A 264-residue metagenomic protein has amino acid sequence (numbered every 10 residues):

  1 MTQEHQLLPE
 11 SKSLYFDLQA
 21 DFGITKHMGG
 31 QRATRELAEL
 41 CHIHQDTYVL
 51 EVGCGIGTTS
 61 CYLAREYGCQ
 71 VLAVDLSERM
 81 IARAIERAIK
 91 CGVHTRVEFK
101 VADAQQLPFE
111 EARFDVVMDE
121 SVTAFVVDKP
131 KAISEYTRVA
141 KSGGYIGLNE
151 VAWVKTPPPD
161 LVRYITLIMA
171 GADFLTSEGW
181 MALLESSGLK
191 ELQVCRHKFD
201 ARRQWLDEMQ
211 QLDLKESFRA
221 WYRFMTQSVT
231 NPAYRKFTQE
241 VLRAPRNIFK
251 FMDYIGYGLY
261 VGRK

Functional and structural regions predicted by a protein language model:
H27-Q45: Conserved alpha-helix/loop element of class I SAM-dependent methyltransferases that forms part of the SAM/SAH-binding
L50-V52, I56-Q106: Class I SAM-dependent methyltransferase SAM/SAH-binding core
Q105-V117: A short acidic, Gly/Pro-enriched loop at the edge of an enzyme's catalytic core that lines a small-molecule cofactor
V116-D128: A short SAM/SAH-binding and catalytic strip from SAM-dependent methyltransferases
P130-Y145: A short glycine-rich, Lys/Arg-flanked "PGG" loop and its adjoining helix->strand segment in the class I
V151-A172: Short, glycine-/aromatic-enriched active-site segment of Class I SAM-dependent methyltransferases
D173-G188: Short alpha-helix
Q193-K264: Conserved Class I S-adenosyl-L-methionine
